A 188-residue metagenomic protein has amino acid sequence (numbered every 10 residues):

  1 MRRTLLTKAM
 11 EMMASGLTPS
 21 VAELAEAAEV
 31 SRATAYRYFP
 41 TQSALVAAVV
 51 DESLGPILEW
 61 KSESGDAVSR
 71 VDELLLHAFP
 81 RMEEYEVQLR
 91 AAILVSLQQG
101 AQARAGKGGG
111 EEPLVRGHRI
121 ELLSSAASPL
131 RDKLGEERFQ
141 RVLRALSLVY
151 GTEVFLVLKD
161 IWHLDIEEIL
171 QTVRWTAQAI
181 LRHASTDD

Functional and structural regions predicted by a protein language model:
M1-E23, A27: Short, amphipathic alpha-helix enriched in basic
R3, T7, L76, P80 (+3 more regions): Generic detection of well-ordered alpha-helical segments
M10-T18, A47-H77: Amphipathic alpha-helical linker/stalk segments
E29-F39: Short hydrophobic/aromatic patch on the recognition helix
T41-V46: Short amphipathic alpha-helical segment with a characteristic S/N-K-E followed by hydrophobic residues
V71-R104, G110-L114: Helical hydrophobic small-molecule/effector-binding pocket
E84, G100-R144, Q171-A179: Amphipathic alpha-helical packing segments from all-alpha helical-bundle domains
P129-T176, A184-D188: Hydrophobic/aromatic-rich alpha-helical bundle segments in the mid-to-C-terminal region
